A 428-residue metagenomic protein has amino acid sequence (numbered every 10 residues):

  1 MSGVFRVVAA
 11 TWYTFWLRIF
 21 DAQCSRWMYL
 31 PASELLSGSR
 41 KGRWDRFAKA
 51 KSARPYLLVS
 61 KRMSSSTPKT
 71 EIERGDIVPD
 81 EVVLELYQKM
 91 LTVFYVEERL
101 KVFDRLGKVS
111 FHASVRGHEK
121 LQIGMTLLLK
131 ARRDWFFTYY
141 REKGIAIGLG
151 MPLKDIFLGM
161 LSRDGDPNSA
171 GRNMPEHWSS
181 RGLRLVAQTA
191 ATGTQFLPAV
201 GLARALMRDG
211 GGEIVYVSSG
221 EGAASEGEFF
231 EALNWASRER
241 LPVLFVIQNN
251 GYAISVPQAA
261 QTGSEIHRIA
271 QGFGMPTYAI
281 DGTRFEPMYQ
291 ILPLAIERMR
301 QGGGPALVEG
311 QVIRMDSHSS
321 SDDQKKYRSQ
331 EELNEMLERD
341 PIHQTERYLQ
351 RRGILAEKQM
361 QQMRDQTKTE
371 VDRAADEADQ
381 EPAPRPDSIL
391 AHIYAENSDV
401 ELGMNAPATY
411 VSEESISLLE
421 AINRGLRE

Functional and structural regions predicted by a protein language model:
M1, R40, E73-I77, E97-V102 (+8 more regions): Short amphipathic alpha-helical segments, especially helix-boundary/capping motifs
S2, R6, W12, W16-R18 (+5 more regions): Low-acidity, Ser/Thr- and Arg-rich intrinsically disordered low-complexity segments
V8-Y13, S66-K69, F230: Intrinsically disordered/low-complexity terminal segments and short unstructured peptides
C24-M28, F47-L121, L127-L128, G310 (+2 more regions): Conserved acidic/glycine
R40, G165-D166, P386: Proline-centered turn/helix-capping motifs that create local helix->coil transitions or kinks
Y95-E98, V102-E239, P257-H267, G272-G274: Cofactor-binding active-site loop characterized by glycine-rich and histidine/acidic residues
R184-Q380: Glycine-rich ThDP/TPP pyrophosphate-binding loop and its adjacent helix/strand module within ThDP-dependent enzymes
